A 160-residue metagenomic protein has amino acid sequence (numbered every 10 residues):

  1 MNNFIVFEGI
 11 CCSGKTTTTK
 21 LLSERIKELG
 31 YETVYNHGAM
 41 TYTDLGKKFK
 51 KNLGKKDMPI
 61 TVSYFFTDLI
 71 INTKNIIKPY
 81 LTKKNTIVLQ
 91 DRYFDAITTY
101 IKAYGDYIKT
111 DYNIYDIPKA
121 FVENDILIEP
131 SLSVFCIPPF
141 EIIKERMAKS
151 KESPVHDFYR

Functional and structural regions predicted by a protein language model:
M1-N2: Phosphate-binding P-loop
I5-F7: Hydrophobic anchor at the beta1->P-loop junction of P-loop NTPases
C12-S13: ATP-binding Walker
T16: Walker A/P-loop
E24-V34: Post-Walker A helix-loop "phosphate-sensing" segment adjacent to the P-loop in P-loop NTPases
N36-D116: ATP-dependent small-molecule kinase phosphotransfer cores that center on conserved nucleotide phosphate-binding segments
I97-R160: A glycine- and Lys/Arg-enriched "phosphate-lid" helix/loop adjacent to the NTP-binding pocket of small-molecule kinases
